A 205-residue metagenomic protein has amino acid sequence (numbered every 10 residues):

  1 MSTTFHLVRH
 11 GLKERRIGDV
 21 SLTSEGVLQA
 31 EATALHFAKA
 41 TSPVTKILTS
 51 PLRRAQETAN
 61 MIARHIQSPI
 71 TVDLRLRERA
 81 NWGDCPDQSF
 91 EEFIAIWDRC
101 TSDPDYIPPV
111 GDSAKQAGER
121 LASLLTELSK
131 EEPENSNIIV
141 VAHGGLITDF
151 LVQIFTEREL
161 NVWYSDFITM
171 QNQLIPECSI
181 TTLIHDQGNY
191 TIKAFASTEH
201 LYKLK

Functional and structural regions predicted by a protein language model:
S2, T71, R79-Q88, E134 (+1 more regions): Acidic, low-complexity terminal tails and accessory targeting/binding regions of phosphate-metabolizing enzymes
S2-I70, K115-Q116: Active-site-proximal alpha-helix that buttresses catalytic centers in soluble enzyme cores
T3-V8, S136-A142: Beta-strand elements within well-structured catalytic alpha/beta cores of enzymes that handle phosphate/sulfate esters
G11, G144, A196-T198: Active-site metal-binding loops of divalent metal-dependent hydrolases
A40-P43, L128-N137: Glycine-rich phosphate-binding loop signature in dinucleotide/nucleotide-binding domains
A40-R75, D98, T181-K205: Conserved histidine-centered catalytic loops in small-molecule metabolism enzymes
T49-S50, E119, V141-A142: Short beta-strand scaffold positions
R64-S123, A196: Phosphate-handling substructures
